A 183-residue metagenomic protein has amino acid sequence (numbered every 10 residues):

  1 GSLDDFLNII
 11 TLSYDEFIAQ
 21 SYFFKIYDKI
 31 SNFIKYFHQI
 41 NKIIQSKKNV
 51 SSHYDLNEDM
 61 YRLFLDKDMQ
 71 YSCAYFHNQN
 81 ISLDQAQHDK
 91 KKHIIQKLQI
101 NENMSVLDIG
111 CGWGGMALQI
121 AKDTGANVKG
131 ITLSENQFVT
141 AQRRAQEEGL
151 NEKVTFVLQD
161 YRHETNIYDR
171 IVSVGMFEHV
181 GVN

Functional and structural regions predicted by a protein language model:
S2-F64: N-terminal auxiliary segments of SAM/dcSAM-dependent transferases
E102-G110: Conserved class I S-adenosyl-L-methionine
W113-T124: Conserved SAM-binding loop of SAM-dependent methyltransferases across substrates and taxa, primarily the Class I
N127-T132: Conserved SAM-binding motif I beta-strand of class I
A141-Q142: Conserved SAM-binding loop
E148-Y161: Conserved SAM-binding strand-loop segment of SAM-dependent methyltransferases
R162-I171: A short acidic, Gly/Pro-enriched loop at the edge of an enzyme's catalytic core that lines a small-molecule cofactor
V172-F177: A conserved beta-strand element that flanks and buttresses the S-adenosyl-L-methionine
